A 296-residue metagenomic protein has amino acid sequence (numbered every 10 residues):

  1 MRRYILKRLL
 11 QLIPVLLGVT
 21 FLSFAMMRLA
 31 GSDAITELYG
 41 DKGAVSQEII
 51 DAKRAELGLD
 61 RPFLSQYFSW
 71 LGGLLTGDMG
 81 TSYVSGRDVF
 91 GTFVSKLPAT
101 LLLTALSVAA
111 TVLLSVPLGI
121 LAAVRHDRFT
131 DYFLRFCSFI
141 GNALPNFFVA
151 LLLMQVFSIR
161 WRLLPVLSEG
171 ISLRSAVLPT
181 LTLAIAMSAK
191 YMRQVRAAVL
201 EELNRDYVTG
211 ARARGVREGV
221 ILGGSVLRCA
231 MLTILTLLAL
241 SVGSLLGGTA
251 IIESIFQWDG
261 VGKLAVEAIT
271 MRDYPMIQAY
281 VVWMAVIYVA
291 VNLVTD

Functional and structural regions predicted by a protein language model:
R2-Y4, F93, L97-T130, N146 (+1 more regions): Alpha-helical transmembrane segments of integral membrane proteins, especially multi-pass inner/plasma-membrane
L6-L12: N-terminal signal-anchor/signal peptide hydrophobic helix marking the start of the first transmembrane segment
L12, T20, G43-A44, F139 (+5 more regions): Residue-level recognition of pore/gate-forming positions within transmembrane alpha-helices of multi-pass
L16-F68, W161-L178: Hydrophobic alpha-helical transmembrane segments of membrane transport/permease proteins and related membrane-embedded
L22-L29, G58, G72, F136-P165 (+1 more regions): Membrane-water interface segments at the C-terminal ends of transmembrane alpha-helices in multi-pass inner-membrane
S23, M27, G31, I35 (+7 more regions): Membrane-water interface at transmembrane helix exits
M26, A30, L38, K42 (+9 more regions): Hydrophobic aliphatic residues
L59-V116: An internal, D/E-rich "acidic patch" concept
